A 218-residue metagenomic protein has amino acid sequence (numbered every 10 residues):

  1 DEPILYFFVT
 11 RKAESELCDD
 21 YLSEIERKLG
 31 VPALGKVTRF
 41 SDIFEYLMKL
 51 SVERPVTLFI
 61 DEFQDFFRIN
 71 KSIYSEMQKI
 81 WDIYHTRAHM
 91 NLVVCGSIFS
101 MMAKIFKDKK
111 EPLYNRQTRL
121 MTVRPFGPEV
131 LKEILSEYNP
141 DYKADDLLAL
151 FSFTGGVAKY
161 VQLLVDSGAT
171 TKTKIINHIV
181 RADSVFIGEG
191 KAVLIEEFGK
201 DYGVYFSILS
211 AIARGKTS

Functional and structural regions predicted by a protein language model:
D1-S218: Phosphate-binding site recognition
